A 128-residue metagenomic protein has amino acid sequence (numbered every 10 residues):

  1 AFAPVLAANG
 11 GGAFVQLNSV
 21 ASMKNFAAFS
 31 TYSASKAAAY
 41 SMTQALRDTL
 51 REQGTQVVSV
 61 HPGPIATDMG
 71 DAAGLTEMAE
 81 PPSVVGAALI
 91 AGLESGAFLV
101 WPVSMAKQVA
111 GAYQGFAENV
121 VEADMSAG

Functional and structural regions predicted by a protein language model:
A1-G10, R47-D48: Amphipathic alpha-helical dimer-interface segment in Rossmann-like NAD(P)H-dependent oxidoreductases
S19: Residue(s) in the substrate-gating loop at a strand-loop-helix junction that position the organic substrate next
K24-S30: Active-site loop immediately N-terminal to the catalytic Tyr-X3-Lys motif of short-chain dehydrogenase/reductase
S30, A38-S41, P81: Conserved cofactor-binding/catalytic machinery of classical short-chain dehydrogenase/reductase
S35: Active-site helix of classical SDR
A38, M42-L50, V60: Hydrophobic alpha-helix immediately C-terminal to the catalytic Tyr-X-X-X-Lys motif of short-chain
S59, T67, G74-G111: C-terminal helical subdomain
